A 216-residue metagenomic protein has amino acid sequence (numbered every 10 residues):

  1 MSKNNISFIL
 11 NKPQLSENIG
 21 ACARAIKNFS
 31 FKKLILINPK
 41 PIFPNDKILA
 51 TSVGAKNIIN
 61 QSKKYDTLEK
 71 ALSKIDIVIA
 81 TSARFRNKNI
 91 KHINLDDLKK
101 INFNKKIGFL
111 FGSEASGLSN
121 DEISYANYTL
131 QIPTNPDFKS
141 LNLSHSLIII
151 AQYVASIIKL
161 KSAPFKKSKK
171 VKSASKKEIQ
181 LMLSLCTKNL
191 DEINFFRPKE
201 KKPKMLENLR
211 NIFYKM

Functional and structural regions predicted by a protein language model:
M1-M216: Post-transcriptional modification and biogenesis factors for structured RNAs of the translation apparatus
